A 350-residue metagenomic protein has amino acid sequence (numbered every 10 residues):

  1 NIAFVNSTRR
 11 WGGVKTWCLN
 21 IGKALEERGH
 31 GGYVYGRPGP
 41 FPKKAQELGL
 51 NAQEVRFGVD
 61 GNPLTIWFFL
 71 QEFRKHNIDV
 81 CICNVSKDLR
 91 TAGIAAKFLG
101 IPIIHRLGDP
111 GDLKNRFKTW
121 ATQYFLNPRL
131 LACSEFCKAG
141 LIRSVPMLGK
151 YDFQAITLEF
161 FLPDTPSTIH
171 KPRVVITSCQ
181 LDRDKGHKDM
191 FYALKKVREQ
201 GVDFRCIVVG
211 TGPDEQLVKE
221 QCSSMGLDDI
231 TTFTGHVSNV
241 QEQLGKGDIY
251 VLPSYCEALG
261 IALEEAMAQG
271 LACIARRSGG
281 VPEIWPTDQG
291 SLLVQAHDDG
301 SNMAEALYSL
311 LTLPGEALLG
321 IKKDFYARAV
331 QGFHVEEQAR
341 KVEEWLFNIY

Functional and structural regions predicted by a protein language model:
G12-N20, R173, Q180-K196, V202 (+2 more regions): A conserved mid-protein helix/loop that constitutes part of the nucleotide-sugar donor-binding site
V34, A272-A275: Short hydrophobic beta-strand element within catalytic cores of glycosyltransferases and related nucleotide-activated
C83-L89, L107: Short His-centered aromatic/hydrophobic patch
I103-L131, P146: A conserved, positively charged/aromatic
N127-D152: A short, active-site helix/loop in glycosyltransferases that binds the activated sugar's phosphate group
K219-G235: Nucleotide-activated donor-binding/catalytic signature segment of Leloir-type glycosyltransferases, i.e., the conserved
H236, Y255: Aromatic "clamp/platform" in nucleotide-sugar-dependent glycosyltransferases that forms part of the donor/acceptor
T287-S301, S309-G315: Conserved acidic donor-binding segment of nucleotide-sugar-dependent glycosyltransferases
